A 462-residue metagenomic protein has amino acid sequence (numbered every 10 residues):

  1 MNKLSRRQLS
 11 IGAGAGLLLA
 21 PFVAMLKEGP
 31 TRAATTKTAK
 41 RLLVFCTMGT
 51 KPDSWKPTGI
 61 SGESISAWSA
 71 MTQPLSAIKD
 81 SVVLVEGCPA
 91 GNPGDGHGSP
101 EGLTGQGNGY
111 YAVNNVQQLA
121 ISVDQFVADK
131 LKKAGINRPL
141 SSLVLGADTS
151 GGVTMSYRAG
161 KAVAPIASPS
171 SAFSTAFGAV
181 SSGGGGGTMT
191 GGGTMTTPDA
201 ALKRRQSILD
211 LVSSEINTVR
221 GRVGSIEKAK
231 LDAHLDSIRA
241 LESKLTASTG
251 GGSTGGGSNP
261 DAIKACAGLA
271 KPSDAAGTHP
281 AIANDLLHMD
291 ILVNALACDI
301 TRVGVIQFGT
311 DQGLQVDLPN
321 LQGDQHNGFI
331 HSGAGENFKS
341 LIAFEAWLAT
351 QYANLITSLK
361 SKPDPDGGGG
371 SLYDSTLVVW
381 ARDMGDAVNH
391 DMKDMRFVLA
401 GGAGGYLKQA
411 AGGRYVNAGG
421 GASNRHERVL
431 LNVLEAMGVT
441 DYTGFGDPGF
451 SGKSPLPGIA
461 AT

Functional and structural regions predicted by a protein language model:
M1-T462: Ligand-binding pockets and gating/stacking loops
